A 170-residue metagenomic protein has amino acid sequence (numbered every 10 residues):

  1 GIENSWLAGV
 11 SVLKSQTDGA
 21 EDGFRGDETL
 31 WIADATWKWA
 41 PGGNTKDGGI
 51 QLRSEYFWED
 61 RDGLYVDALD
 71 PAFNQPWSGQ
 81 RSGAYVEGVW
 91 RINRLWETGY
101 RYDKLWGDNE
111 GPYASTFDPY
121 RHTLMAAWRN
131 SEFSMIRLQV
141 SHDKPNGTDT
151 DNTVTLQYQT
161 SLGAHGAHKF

Functional and structural regions predicted by a protein language model:
G1, W37-W39, T45, W90-I92 (+3 more regions): Residue-level signature of outer-membrane beta-barrel architecture
I2-E3, L156: Hydrophobic secondary-structure block in the mid-to-C-terminal portion of proteins
E3-P112: Detector for outer-membrane/organellar transmembrane beta-barrel domains, recognizing the amphipathic beta-strand
K14, W58, K104, E132 (+2 more regions): Non-catalytic surface loops within mature trypsin-like serine protease
L30-I32, R81-G83, P119-T123, D151-T155: Transmembrane beta-barrel architecture of outer-membrane proteins
A33-A35, W128, T150-F170: Outer-membrane beta-barrel "beta-signal"
D67, P71, L95-F133, R137-S141 (+1 more regions): Outer membrane beta-barrel transmembrane domains
Y113-A114, K144-T150: Short proline/glycine-enriched turn/loop segments at secondary-structure junctions
